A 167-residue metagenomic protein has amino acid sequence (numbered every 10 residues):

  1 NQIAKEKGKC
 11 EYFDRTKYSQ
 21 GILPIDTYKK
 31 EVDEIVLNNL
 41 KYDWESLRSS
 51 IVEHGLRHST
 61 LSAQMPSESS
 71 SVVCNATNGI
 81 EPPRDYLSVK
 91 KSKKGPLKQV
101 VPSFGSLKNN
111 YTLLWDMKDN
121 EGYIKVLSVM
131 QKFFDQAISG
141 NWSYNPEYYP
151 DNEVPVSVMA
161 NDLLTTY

Functional and structural regions predicted by a protein language model:
N1-Y167: Long, C-terminal-biased catalytic regions of enzyme "large/alpha" subunits
